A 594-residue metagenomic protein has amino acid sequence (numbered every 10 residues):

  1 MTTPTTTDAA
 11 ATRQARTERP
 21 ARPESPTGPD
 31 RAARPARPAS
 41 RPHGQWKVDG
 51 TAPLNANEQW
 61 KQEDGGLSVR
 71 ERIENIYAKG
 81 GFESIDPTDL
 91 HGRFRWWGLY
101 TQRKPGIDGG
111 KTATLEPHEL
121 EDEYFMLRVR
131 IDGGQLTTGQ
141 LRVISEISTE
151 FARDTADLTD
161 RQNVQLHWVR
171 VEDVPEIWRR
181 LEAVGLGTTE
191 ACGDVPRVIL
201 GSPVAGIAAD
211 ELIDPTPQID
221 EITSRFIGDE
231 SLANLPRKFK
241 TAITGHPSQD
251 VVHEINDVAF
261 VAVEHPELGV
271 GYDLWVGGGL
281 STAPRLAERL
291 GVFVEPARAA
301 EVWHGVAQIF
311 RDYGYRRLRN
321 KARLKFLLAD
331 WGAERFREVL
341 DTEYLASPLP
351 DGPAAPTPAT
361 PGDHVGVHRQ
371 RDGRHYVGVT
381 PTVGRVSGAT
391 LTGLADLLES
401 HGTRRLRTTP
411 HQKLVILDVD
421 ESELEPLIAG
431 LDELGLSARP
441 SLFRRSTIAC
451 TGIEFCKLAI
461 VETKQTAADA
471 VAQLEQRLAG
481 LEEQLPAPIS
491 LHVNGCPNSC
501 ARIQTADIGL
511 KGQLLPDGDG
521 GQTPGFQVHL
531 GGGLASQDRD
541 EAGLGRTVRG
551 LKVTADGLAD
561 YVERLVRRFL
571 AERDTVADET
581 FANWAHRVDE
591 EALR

Functional and structural regions predicted by a protein language model:
T2-R594: Peripheral terminal and linker regions in Fe-S/redox and tRNA-modifying enzymes
